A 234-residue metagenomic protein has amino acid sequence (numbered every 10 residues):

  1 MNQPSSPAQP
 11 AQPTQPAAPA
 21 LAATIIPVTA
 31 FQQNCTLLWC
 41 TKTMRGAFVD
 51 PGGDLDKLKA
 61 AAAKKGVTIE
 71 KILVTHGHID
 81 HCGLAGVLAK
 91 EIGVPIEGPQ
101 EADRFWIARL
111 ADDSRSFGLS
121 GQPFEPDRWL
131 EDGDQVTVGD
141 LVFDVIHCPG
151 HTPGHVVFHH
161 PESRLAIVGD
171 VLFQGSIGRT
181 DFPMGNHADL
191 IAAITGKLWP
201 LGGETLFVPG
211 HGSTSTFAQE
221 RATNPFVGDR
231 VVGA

Functional and structural regions predicted by a protein language model:
S5-Q15: Compositionally biased, intrinsically disordered low-complexity segments enriched for polar/charged residues
A17-K65, V157-G169: Conserved beta-strand hairpin/beta-sheet module of binuclear metal-dependent hydrolase folds, prominently
T24, L73, E97, R128-L130 (+3 more regions): Hydrophobic/aromatic beta-strand patches that form the interior of the parallel beta-sheet core in alpha/beta enzyme
I26-V28, L119, E125-D127, H147-P149: Short Gly/Pro-enriched turn/cap motifs at secondary-structure boundaries
Q33-T36, L58-A61, G83-L84, L130-D132 (+2 more regions): A generic local structural motif
L38, T75, C148: Conserved S/T- and glycine-rich ATP-binding loop of Class I adenylate-forming
M44, D112-D113, Q135, L141-A234: Metallo-beta-lactamase
G46, G53-T137, L141, A222-R230: Active-site HxH/HxHxD metal-binding segment of metal-dependent hydrolases
